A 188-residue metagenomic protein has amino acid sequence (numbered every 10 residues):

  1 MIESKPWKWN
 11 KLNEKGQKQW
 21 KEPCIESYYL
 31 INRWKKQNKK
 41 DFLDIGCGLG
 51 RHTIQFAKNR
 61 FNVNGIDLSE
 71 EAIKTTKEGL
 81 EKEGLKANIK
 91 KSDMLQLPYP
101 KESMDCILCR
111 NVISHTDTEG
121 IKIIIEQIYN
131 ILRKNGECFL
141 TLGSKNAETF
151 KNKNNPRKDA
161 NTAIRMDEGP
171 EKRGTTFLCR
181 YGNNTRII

Functional and structural regions predicted by a protein language model:
M1-K39, I45-Q96, G120-I123, E137-I188: Class I (Rossmann-like) S-adenosyl-L-methionine-dependent methyltransferase catalytic domain, capturing the SAM-binding
K39-K40, E102: Nucleotide donor/acceptor-binding cores
E70, E102, K134: Conserved glycine-rich acetyl-CoA-binding loop
L95-I107: A short acidic, Gly/Pro-enriched loop at the edge of an enzyme's catalytic core that lines a small-molecule cofactor
C109-V112: A short beta-strand submotif of the Rossmann-like class I SAM-dependent methyltransferase core that lines
S114-T116: A short His-aromatic
K122-K134: A short glycine-rich, Lys/Arg-flanked "PGG" loop and its adjoining helix->strand segment in the class I
